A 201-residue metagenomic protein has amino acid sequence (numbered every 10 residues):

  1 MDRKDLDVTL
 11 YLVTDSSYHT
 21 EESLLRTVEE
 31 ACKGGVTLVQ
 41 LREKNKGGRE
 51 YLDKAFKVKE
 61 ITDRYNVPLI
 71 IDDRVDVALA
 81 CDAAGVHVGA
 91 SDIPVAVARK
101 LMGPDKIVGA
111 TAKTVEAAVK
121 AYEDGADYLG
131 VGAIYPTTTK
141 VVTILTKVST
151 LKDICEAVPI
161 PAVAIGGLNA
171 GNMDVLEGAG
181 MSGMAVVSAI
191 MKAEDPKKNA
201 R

Functional and structural regions predicted by a protein language model:
M1-I93, K100-D127, T146, D153 (+4 more regions): Conserved N-terminal beta1-alpha1 strand-loop-helix module at the mouth
L41, A78, Y135-V141: A short acidic, helix-capping loop that chelates divalent metal ions and anchors anionic groups
I93-P94, T137: A short, polar/charged loop-to-alpha-helix boundary motif
V131, V163-L168, M184-S188: Glycine-rich beta-strand-to-loop/alpha-helix junction loops that act as flexible
G132, A157: Mid-sequence acidic-hydrophobic segments that form the walls of catalytic/ligand-binding cavities or oligomerization
A179-G183: Internal alpha/beta core interface subdomains
